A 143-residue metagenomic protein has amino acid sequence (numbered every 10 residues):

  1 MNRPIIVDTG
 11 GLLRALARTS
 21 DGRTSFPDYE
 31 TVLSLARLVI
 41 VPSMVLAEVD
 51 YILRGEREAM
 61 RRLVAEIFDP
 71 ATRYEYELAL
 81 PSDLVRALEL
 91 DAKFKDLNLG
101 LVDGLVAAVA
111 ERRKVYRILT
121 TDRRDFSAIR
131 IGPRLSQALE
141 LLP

Functional and structural regions predicted by a protein language model:
M1-V41, L53-A65, P133-S136: Short, well-structured N-terminal submotif of metal-dependent ribonuclease cores
N2, A107, R112-P143: Acidic, PIN/NYN-like endoribonuclease modules and their adjacent C-terminal/linker elements
G11-L12, V45, D83, L105-V106 (+1 more regions): Alpha-helix capping/helix-boundary segments
L38, R73-E75, R117, E140: Conserved beta-strand segments of alpha/beta enzyme cores
M44-V45, D50: Extended low-complexity intrinsically disordered regions
D69, A79, F94, N98 (+1 more regions): Internal alpha/beta domain cores that form substrate/cofactor-binding pockets in large enzymes and binding proteins
E75-T121: Active-site neighborhoods of divalent-metal-dependent phosphate/nucleic-acid chemistry enzymes
